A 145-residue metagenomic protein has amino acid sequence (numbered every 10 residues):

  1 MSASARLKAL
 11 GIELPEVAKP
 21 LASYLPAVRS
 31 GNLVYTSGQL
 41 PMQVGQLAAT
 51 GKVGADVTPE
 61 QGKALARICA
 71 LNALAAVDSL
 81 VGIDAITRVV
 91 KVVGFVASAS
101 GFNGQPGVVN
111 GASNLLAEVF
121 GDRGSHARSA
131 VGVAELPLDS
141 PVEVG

Functional and structural regions predicted by a protein language model:
M1-G145: Short, polar/acidic, helix-capping and beta-turn segments at strand->helix junctions that line the mouths
